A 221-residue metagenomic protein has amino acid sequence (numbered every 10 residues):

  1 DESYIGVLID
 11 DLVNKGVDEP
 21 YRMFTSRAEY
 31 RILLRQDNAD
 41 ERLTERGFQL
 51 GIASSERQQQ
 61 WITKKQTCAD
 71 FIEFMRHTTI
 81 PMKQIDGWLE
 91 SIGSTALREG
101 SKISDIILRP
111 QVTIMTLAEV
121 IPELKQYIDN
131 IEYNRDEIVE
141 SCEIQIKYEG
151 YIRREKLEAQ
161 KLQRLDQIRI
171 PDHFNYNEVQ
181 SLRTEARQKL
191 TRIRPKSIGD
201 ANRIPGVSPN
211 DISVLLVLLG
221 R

Functional and structural regions predicted by a protein language model:
D1-I5, L216-R221: Charge-dense, low-complexity polyampholytic segments
D1-P20: Active-site-proximal substrate-binding core of FAD-dependent oxidoreductases
D11, P20-R22, F48, S54: Phosphate/diphosphate-binding loops
V13, R22, E140-E143: Alpha-helical protein-protein interaction elements
D18, T25-R27: Short, solvent-exposed loop/turn segments at the edges of secondary structure
R27-E29, L33-R35, A39, L43-Q49 (+3 more regions): Extended, charge-enriched "interface" segments that sit outside catalytic cores
